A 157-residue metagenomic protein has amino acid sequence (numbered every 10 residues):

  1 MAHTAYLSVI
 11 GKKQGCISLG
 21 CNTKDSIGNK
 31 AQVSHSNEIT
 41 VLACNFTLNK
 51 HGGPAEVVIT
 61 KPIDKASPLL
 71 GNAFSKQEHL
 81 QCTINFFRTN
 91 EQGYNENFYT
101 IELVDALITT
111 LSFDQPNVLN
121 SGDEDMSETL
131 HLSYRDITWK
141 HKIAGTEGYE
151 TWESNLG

Functional and structural regions predicted by a protein language model:
M1-G157: Glycine-rich, low-complexity intrinsically disordered segments
